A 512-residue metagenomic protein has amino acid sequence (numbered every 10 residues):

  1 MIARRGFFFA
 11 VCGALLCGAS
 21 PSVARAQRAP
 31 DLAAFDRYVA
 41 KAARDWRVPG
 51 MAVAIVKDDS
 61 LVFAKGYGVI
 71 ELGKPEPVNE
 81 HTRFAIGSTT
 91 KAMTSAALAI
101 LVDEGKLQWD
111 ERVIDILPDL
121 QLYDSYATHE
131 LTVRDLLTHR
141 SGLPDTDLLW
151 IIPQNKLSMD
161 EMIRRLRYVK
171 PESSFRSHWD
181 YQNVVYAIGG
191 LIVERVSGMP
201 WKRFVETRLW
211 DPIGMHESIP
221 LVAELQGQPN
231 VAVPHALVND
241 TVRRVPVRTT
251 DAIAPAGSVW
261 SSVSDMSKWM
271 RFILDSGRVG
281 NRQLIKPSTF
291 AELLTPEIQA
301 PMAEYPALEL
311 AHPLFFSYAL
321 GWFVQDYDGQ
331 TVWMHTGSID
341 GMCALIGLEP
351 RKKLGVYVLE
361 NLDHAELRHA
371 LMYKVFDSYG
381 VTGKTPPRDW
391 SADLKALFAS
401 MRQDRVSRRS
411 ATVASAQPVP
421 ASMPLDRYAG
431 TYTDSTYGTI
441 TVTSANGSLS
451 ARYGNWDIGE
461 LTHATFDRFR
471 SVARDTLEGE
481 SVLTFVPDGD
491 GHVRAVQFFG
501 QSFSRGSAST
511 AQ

Functional and structural regions predicted by a protein language model:
R4-F8: N-terminal export leaders
F9-A19: Bacterial N-terminal signal peptides
C17, A127, P153, D180 (+3 more regions): Short N-terminal micro-motifs specific to bacterial/archaeal maturation and metal-cluster initiation sites
S22-A26: Sec/Tat signal peptide C-region and signal peptidase I cleavage site
Q27-K65, E194-T207, D211, R244-Q512: Catalytic loop of the DD-peptidase/beta-lactamase superfamily, centered on the K-T-G motif and neighboring
D45, V69-N183, G190, S197-R203 (+4 more regions): Active-site-proximal loop and beta-strand segments within enzyme catalytic domains
T132, V185, S262-D265: An acidic site on a long C-lobe helix of protein kinase domains
